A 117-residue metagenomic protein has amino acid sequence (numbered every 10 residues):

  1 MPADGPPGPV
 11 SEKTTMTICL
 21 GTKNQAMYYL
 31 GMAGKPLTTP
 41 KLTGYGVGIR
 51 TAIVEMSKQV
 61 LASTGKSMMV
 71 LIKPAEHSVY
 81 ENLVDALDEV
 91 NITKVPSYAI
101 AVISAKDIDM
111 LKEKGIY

Functional and structural regions predicted by a protein language model:
M1-K41, A62, Y98-Y117: Extracytoplasmic juxtamembrane/flexible linker immediately downstream of a transmembrane helix or signal peptide
M1-P2, G8-S11, T51-E55, Y80-N82: Short amphipathic alpha-helical surface micro-motifs
A3, I49, V60-S63, S67 (+1 more regions): Residue-level signal for well-ordered alpha-helical segments
K13-T15, G21-K23, G44, G48 (+3 more regions): Extracytoplasmic
K41-S63: Periplasmic peptidoglycan-binding/anchoring modules of Gram-negative envelope and division proteins
T64, M69-I108: Soluble extracytoplasmic domains of inner/organellar membrane proteins
